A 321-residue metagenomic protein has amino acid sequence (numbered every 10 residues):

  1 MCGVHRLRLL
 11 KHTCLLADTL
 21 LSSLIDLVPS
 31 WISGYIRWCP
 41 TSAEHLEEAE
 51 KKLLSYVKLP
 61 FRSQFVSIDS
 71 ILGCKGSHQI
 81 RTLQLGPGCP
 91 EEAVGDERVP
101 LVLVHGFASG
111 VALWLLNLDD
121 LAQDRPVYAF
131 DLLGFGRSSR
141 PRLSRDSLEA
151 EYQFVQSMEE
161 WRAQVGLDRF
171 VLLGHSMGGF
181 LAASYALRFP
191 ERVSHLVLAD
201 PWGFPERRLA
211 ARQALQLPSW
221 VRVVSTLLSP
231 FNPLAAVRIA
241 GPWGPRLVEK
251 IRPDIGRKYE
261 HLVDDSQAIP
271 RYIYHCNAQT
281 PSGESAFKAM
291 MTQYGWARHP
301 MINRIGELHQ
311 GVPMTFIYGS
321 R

Functional and structural regions predicted by a protein language model:
C2-F61, G88, L148-Q156, A163-Q164 (+3 more regions): Flexible "cap/lid" subdomain of the alpha/beta-hydrolase fold that forms the substrate-access gate
L54-Q79: N-terminal cap/lid segment of alpha/beta-hydrolase-fold proteins
I68, G106, L132, D200-P201 (+1 more regions): Active-site donor-binding loop signature of nucleotide-sugar glycosyltransferases
H78, L83-L143, V165, H175-L181 (+1 more regions): Conserved HGGG/HGGXW glycine-rich cap/lid loop of the alpha/beta-hydrolase fold
M158, A182: Aromatic/hydrophobic pocket-lining residues that form π-stacking "cages" and hydrophobic walls in ligand
